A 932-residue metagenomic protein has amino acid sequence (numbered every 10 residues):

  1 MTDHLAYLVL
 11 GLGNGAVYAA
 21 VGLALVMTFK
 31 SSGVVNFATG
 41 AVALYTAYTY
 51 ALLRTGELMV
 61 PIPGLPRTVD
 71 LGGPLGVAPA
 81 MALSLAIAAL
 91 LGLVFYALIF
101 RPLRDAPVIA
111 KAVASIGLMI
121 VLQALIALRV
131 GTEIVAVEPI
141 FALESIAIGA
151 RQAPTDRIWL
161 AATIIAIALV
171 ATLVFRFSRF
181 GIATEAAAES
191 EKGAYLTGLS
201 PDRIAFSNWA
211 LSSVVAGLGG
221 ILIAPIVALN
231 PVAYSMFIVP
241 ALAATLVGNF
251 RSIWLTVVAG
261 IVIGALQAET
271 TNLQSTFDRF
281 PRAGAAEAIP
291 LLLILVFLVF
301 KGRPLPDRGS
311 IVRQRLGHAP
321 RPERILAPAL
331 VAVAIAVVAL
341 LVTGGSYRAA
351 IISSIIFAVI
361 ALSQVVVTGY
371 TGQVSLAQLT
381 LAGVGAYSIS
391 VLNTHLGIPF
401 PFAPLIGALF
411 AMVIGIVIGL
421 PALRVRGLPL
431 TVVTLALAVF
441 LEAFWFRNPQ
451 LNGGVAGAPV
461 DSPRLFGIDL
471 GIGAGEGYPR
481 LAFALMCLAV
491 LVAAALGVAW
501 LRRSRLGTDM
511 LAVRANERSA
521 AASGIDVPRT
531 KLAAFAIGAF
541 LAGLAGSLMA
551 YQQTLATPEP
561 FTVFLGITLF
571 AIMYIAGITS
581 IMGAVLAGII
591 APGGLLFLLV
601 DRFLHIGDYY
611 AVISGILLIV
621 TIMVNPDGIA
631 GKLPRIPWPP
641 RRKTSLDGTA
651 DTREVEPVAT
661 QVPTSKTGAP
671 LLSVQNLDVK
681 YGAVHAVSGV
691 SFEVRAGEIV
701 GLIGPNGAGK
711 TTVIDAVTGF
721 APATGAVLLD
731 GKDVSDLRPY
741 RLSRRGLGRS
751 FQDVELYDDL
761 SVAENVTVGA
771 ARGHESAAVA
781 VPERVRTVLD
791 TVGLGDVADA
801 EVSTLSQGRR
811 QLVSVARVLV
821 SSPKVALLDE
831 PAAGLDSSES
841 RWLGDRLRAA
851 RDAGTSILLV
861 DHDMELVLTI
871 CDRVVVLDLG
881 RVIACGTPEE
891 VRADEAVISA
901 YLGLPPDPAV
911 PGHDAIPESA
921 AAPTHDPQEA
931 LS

Functional and structural regions predicted by a protein language model:
V17, G40-A43, A47-Y48, P79-A80 (+8 more regions): Transmembrane alpha-helices and adjacent helix-loop boundaries
I703-P705: The feature captures the beta-strand-to-loop junction immediately N-terminal to the Walker
G725-V734, R745: Conserved ABC transporter NBD signature motif
V779-V797, D845-R848: Conserved ABC ATPase "signature" region
A826-D829: Catalytic Walker B motif of ABC-type/P-loop ATPase nucleotide-binding domains
V867-T869: A short, surface-exposed alpha-helical micro-motif characterized by mixed small hydrophobic and charged/polar residues
